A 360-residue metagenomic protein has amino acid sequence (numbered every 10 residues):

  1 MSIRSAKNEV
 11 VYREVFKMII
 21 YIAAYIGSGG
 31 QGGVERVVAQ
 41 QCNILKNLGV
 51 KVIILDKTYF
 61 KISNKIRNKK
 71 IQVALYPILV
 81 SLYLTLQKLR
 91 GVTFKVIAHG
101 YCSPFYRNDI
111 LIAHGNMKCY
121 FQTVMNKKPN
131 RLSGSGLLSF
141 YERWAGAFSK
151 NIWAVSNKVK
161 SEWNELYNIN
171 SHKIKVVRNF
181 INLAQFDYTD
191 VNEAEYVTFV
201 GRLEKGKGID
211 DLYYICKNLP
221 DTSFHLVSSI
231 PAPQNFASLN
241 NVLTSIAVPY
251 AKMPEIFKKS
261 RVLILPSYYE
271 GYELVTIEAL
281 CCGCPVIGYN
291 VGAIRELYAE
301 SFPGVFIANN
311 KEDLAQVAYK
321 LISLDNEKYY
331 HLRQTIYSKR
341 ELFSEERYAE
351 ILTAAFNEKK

Functional and structural regions predicted by a protein language model:
R131-V155: Membrane-proximal helix-turn-helix segments that form the acceptor-binding/catalytic region of lipid-linked
K158, F180: Carbohydrate-associated surface elements
D190-K207, Y213-L219, H225-V227: Conserved donor-binding/catalytic core segment of Leloir-type glycosyltransferases
Q234-A251: Nucleotide-activated donor-binding/catalytic signature segment of Leloir-type glycosyltransferases, i.e., the conserved
E255-S260: Short alpha-helical donor nucleotide-sugar binding micro-motif in glycosyltransferases
Y268: Aromatic "clamp/platform" in nucleotide-sugar-dependent glycosyltransferases that forms part of the donor/acceptor
P285-G288: Short hydrophobic beta-strand element within catalytic cores of glycosyltransferases and related nucleotide-activated
G304-E312, K320-N326: Conserved acidic donor-binding segment of nucleotide-sugar-dependent glycosyltransferases
